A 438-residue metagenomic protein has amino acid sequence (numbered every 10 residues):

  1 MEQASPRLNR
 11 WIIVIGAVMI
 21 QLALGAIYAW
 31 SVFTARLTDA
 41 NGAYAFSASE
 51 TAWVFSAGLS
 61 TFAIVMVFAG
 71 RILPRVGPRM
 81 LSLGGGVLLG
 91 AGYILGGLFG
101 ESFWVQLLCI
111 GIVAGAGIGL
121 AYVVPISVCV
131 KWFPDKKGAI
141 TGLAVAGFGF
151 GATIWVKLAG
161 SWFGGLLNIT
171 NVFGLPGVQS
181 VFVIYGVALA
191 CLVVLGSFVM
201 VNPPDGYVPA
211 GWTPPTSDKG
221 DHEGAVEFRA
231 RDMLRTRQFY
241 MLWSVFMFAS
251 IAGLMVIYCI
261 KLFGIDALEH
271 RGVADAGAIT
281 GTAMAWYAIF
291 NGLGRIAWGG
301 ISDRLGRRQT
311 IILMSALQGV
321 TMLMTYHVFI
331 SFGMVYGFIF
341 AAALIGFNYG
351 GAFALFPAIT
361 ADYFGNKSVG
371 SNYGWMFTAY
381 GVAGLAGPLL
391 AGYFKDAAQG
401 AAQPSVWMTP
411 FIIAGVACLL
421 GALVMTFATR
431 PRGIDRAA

Functional and structural regions predicted by a protein language model:
W30-A35, V156, R231-W298, G387-A391: Extracytoplasmic gate region of multi-pass secondary transporters
F33-I64, A274-T282: Extracellular/periplasmic helix-loop-helix junction of adjacent transmembrane segments in MFS-like secondary
L37, L120-F133, I140-T141, G351-F364: Intracellular juxtamembrane helix-capping segments at the cytosolic ends of symmetry-related transmembrane helices
L37-T38, I72-L73, I154, L158-N168 (+4 more regions): Interfacial helix-cap and linker-helix signal at transmembrane-aqueous boundaries of multi-pass secondary transporters
V87-E101, L317-S331: C-terminal ends and interior cores of transmembrane alpha-helices in multi-pass membrane transporters/permeases
G92, F103-L120, M247, Y336-G350: Hydrophobic core of transmembrane alpha-helices in multi-pass small-molecule transporters, especially MFS/SLC-type
F148-D205: Helix-loop-helix hairpin linking two adjacent transmembrane segments in secondary transporters
V187-K219, A422-T429: C-terminal membrane-cytosol helix-exit motif in multi-pass small-molecule transporters
